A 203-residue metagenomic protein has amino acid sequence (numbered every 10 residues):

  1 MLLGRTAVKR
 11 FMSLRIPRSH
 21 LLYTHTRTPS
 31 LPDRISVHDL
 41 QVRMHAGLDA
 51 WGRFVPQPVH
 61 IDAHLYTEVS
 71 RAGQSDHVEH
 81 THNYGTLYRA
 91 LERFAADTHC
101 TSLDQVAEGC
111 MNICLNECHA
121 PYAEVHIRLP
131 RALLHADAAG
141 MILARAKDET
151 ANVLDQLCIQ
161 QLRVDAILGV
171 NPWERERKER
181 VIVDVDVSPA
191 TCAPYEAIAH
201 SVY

Functional and structural regions predicted by a protein language model:
L2-Y203: N-terminal, polar/charged subdomain of small-to-medium soluble alpha/beta proteins
